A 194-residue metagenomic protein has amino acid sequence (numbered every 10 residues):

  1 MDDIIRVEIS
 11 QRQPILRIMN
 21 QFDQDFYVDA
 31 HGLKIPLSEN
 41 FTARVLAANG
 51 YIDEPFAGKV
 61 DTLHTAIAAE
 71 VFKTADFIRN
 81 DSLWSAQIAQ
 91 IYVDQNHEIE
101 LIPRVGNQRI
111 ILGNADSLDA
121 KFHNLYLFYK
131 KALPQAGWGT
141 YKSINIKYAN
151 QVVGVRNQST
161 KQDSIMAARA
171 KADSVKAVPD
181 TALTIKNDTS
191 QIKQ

Functional and structural regions predicted by a protein language model:
D2-Q194: Charged, solvent-exposed interaction patches on well-folded alpha/beta domains that mediate macromolecular contacts
